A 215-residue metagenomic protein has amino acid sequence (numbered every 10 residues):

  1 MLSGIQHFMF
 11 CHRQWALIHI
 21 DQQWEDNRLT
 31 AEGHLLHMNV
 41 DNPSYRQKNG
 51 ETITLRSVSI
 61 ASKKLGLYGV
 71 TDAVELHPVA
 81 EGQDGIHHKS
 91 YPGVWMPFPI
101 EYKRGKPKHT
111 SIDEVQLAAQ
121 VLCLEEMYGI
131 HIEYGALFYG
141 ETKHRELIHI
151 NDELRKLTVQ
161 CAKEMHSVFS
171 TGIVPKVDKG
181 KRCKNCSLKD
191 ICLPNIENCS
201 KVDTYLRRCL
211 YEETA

Functional and structural regions predicted by a protein language model:
M1, M9, Q116, L154-C161 (+1 more regions): Alpha-helical structural motif
M1-P99, C199, R208-A215: Metal-dependent nuclease catalytic cores that hydrolyze phosphodiester bonds in DNA/RNA, characterized by
L2-Q6, S111, V174-K181: Structural motif
G4, H144, S170, K201-V202: Glycine-rich, flexible loop/turn motifs
C11, I173-A215: Cysteine-cluster motifs in flexible loop/terminal segments that predominantly coordinate metals
D26-R28, V168, T204: A short hydrophobic/aromatic micro-motif that marks alpha-helical segments and, especially, helix-coil
K64-L65, E126, V177: A general structural signal for stabilizing positions within well-ordered secondary structure
Y68-G69, E75-G172, K184, L188-D190: Nucleic-acid nuclease catalytic cores
